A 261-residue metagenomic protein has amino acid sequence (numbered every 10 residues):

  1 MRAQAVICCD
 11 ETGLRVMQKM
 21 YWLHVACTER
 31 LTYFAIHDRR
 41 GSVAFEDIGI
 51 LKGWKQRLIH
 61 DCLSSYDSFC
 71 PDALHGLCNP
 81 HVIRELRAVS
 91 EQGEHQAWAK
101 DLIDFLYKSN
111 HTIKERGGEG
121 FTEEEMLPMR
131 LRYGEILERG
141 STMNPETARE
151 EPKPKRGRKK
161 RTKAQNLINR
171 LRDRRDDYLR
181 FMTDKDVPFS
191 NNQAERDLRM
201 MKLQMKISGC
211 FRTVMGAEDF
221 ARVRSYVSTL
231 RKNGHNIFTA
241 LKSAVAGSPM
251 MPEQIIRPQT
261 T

Functional and structural regions predicted by a protein language model:
M1-T261: Catalytic center-proximal scaffold of phosphoryl-transfer enzymes
